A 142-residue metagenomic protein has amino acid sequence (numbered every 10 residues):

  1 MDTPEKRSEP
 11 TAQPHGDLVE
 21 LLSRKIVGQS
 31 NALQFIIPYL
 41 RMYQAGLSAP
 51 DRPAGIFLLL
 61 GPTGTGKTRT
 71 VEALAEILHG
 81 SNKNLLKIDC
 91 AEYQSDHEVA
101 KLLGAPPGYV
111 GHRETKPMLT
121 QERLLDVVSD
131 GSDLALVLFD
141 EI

Functional and structural regions predicted by a protein language model:
M1-I142: AAA+ P-loop NTPase nucleotide-binding core of proteostasis motors
